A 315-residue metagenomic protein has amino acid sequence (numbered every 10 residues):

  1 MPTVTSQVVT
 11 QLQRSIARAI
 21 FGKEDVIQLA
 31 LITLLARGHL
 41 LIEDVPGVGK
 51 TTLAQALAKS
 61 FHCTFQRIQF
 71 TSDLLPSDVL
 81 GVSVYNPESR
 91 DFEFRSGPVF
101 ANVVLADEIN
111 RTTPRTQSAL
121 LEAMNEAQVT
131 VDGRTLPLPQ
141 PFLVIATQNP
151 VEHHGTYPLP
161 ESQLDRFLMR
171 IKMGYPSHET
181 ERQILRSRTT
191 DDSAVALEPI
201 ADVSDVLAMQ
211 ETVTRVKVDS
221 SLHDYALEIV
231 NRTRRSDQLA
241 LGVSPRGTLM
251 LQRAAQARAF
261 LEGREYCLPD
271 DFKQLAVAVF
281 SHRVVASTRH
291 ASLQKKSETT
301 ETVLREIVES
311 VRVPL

Functional and structural regions predicted by a protein language model:
T3, R235-L315: C-terminal engagement/docking regions of AAA+ P-loop ATPases
V4-V48: Pre-Walker A (pre-P-loop) alpha-helix and adjacent loop at the N terminus of AAA/AAA+ ATPase modules, a conserved
L29-I32, Y85-L105, R134: Conserved alpha-helical scaffold flanking the Walker A/P-loop in AAA+ ATPase domains
L34-T71: Walker A/P-loop
D44, D107-E108, A119: Walker B catalytic acidic pair
V45, V79, T147: P-loop (Walker A) phosphate-binding loop of NTP-binding proteins
S60-E88: AAA+/P-loop NTPase substrate/partner-engagement loops
N86-D91, T112, T116, M124-V216 (+1 more regions): Canonical AAA+ ATPase core
